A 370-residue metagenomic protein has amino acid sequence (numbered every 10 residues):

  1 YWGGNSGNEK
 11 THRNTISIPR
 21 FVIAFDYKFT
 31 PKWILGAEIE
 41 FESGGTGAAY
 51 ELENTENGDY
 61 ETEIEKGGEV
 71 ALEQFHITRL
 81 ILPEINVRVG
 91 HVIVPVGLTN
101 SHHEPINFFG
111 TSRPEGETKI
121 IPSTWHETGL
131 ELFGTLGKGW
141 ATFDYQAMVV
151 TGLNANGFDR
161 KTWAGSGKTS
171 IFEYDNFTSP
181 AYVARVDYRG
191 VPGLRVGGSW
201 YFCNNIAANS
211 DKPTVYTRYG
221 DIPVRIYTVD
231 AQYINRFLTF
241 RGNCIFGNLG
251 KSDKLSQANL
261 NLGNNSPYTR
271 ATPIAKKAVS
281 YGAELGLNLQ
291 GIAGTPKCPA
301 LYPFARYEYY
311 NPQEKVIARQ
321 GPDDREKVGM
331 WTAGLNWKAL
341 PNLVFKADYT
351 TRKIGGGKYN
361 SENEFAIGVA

Functional and structural regions predicted by a protein language model:
Y1, K10-A155, T178-V183, D187-R195 (+5 more regions): Outer membrane beta-barrel
Y1-N5, V149, D159, S199-C203 (+1 more regions): Short glycine/proline- and aromatic-enriched beta-strand/turn motifs that initiate or cap beta-hairpins
N8-K10, D59-E65, F75-L80, R88 (+3 more regions): Outer-membrane beta-barrel pore domains
T11, G116-K119, S170-F172, Y216-R218: Short, P/G- and charge-enriched loop/turn segments at secondary-structure junctions
T15, E69, P122, N176 (+3 more regions): A generic structural micro-feature
E51-I64, D159-G167, N261-S266: Charged, glycine/proline-rich intrinsically disordered loops and linkers
H126, L130-G137, D144-Y145, D175 (+4 more regions): Outer-membrane beta-barrel transmembrane strands
G157, W163-N209: Loop-centered beta-sheet repeat module
